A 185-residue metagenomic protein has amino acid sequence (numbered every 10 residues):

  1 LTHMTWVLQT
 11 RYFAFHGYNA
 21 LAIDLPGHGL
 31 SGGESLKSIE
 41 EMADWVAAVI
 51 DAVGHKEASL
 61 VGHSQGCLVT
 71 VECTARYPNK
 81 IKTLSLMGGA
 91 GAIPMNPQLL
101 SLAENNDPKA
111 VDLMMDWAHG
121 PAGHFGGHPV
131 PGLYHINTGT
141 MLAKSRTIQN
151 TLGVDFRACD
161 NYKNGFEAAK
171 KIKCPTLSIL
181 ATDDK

Functional and structural regions predicted by a protein language model:
L1, L25-G29, G91: Alpha/beta-hydrolase active-site loop signature
L1-T2, S64: Active-site glycine-rich loops that stabilize anionic/oxyanionic intermediates across multiple enzyme folds
V7-Q65: Active-site loop/oxyanion-hole signature of alpha/beta-hydrolase fold enzymes
F15, R76-N79, K171: Residues at the C-terminal ends
N19, K56-S59, K80-T83, P175-L177: Structural signature of beta-strand start/N-cap positions in the alpha/beta core of ABC transporter nucleotide-binding
L68-D116: Flexible "cap/lid" loop of the alpha/beta hydrolase fold
S101-K173: Conserved alpha/beta-hydrolase catalytic His-Asp/Glu region
I172, S178-L180, D184: Short beta-strand/loop motif that positions the catalytic acidic residue of the alpha/beta-hydrolase fold
